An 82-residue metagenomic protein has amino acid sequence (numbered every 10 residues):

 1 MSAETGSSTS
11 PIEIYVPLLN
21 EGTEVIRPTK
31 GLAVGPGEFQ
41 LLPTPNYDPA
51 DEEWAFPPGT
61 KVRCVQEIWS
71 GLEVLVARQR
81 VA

Functional and structural regions predicted by a protein language model:
S2-A82: Mixed-charge, low-complexity intrinsically disordered regions
